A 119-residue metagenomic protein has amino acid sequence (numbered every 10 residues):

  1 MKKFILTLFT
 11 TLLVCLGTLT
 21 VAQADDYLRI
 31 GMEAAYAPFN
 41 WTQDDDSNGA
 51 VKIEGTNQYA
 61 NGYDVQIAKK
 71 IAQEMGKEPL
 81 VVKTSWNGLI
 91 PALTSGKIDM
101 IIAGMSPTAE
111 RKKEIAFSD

Functional and structural regions predicted by a protein language model:
M1-F4: Positively charged n-region of N-terminal signal peptides that target proteins for export
L6-T7, A37: Short amphipathic alpha-helical "recognition" segments used for binding
T7-T18: Bacterial N-terminal signal peptides
T18-A24: Sec/Tat signal peptide C-region and signal peptidase I cleavage site
T20, P91, F117-S118: Short, flexible, glycine/charge-rich loop motifs used to bind or transfer phosphoryl groups or to couple energy/partner
D25-G104: Extracytoplasmic small-molecule ligand-binding "clamshell" domains of the periplasmic binding protein/Venus flytrap
K97-I98, A109-D119: Ligand-binding "clamshell"
